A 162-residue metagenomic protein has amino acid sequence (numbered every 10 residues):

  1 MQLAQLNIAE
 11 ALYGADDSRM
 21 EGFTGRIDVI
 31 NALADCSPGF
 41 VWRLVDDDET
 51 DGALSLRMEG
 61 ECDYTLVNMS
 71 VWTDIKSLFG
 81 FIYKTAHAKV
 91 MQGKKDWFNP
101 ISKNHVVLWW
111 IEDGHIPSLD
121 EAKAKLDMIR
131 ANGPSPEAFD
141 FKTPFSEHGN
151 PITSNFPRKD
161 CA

Functional and structural regions predicted by a protein language model:
M1-T65, N104-A162: Short S/T/G/P-rich N-terminal loop/turn motif that feeds into the first structured element of a domain
A11-A15, T73-L78: A generic structural motif
C62, I75-N104: An amphipathic, aromatic/His-enriched active-site/gating alpha helix that lines ligand/cofactor pockets
N68-V71: Generic transmembrane alpha-helix motif of multi-pass integral membrane proteins
